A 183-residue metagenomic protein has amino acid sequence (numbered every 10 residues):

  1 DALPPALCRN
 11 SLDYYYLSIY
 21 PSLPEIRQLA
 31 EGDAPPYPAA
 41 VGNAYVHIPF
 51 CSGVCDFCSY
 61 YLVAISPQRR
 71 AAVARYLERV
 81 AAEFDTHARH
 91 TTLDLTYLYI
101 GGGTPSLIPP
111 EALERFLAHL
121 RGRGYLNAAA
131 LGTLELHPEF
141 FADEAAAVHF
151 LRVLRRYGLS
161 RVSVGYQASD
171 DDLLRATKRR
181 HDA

Functional and structural regions predicted by a protein language model:
D1-A44, G53, S106: Flexible, acidic/Gly-rich N-terminal and inter-domain linker regions that tether and position cofactor-handling modules
L3, C8-S11, P49, T91-L93 (+1 more regions): Generic hydrophobic-segment detector
L29, P36, C58, D94-L98: A generic structural signal for ordered alpha-helices
H47-L62: Local cysteine-cluster metal-coordination motifs and their immediate loop/turn environment, predominantly Fe-S cluster
V63-H90, L95-A183: Conserved non-cysteine loop/helix-boundary elements of the Radical SAM core domain that shape
